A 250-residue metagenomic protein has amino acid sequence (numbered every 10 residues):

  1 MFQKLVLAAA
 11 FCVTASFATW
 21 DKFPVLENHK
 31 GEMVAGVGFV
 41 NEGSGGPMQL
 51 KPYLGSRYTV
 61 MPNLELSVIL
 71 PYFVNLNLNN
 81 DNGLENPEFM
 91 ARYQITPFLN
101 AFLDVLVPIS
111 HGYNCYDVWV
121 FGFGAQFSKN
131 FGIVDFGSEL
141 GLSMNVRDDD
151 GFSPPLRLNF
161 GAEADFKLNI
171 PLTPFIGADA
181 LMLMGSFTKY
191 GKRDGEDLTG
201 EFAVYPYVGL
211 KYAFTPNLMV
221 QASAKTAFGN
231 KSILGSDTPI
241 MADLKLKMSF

Functional and structural regions predicted by a protein language model:
M1-E27: Cleavable N-terminal export/targeting peptides
A18-S138, L142-N145, D165-F250: Transmembrane beta-barrel domains of Gram-negative outer membranes and organellar outer membranes
D149: Extended, charged/glycine-rich binding lobes that contact polyanionic ligands
P154-P155: Conserved phosphate-coordination/catalytic loops
